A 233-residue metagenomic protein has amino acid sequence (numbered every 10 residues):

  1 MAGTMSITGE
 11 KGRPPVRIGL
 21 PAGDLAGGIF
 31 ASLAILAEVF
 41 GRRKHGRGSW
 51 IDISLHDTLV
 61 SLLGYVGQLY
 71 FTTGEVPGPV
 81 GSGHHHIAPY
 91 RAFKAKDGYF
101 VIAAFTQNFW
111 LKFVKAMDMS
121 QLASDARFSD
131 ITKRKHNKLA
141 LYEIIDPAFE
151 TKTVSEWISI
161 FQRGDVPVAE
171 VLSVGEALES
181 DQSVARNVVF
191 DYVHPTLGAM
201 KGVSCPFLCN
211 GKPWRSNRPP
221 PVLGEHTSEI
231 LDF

Functional and structural regions predicted by a protein language model:
M1-F105: Active-site-adjacent "lid/gating" segments in soluble enzymes
A31-E38, K112-A116, I144, E176 (+1 more regions): Alpha-helical scaffold segments in soluble metabolic enzymes
Y70-P77, S180-H194: Short, surface-exposed loop/helix-turn segments at secondary-structure junctions that function as lids/hinges flanking
A88-G164, V168: Aromatic-enriched alpha-helical interface/lid elements that frame and gate functional surfaces
R91-A95, F190-P195: Short acidic-hydrophobic surface loop/beta-edge motif
Q162-S183: Conserved PLP cofactor-binding pocket of PLP-dependent enzymes
V193-F233: Flexible, small-/acidic-enriched active-site or ligand-binding loops
